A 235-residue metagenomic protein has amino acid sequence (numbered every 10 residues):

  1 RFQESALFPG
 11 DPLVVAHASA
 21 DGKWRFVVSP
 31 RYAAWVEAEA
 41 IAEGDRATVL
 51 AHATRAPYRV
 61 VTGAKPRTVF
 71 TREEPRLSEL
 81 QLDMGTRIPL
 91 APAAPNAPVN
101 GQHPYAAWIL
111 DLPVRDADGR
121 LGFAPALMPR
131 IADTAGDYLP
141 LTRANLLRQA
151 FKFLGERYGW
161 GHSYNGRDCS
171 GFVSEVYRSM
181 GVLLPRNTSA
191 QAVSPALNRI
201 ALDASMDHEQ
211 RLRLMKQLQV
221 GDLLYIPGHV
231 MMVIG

Functional and structural regions predicted by a protein language model:
R1-P9, V28-R67, R72-E73, M84 (+1 more regions): Boundary regions of SH3-family modules and the immediately adjacent low-complexity/disordered segments in eukaryotic
F2-Q3, R76-S78, L214: Short, conserved secondary-structure segments in the cores of folded domains
S5-E39, Y177, G181-P185: Secondary-structure-rich domain cores
A6, P185-G235: ...with weaker cross-activation on analogous glycine-rich loops/strands in unrelated enzymes
F8-L13, L82-A91, L218-L224: Loop/turn positions that initiate beta-strands
H17-G22, A93-A97, H229-M232: Short, charged beta-turn/beta-strand-edge "cap" motif at the junction between a beta-strand and an adjacent loop
N96-D203, P227: N-terminal capping segments
